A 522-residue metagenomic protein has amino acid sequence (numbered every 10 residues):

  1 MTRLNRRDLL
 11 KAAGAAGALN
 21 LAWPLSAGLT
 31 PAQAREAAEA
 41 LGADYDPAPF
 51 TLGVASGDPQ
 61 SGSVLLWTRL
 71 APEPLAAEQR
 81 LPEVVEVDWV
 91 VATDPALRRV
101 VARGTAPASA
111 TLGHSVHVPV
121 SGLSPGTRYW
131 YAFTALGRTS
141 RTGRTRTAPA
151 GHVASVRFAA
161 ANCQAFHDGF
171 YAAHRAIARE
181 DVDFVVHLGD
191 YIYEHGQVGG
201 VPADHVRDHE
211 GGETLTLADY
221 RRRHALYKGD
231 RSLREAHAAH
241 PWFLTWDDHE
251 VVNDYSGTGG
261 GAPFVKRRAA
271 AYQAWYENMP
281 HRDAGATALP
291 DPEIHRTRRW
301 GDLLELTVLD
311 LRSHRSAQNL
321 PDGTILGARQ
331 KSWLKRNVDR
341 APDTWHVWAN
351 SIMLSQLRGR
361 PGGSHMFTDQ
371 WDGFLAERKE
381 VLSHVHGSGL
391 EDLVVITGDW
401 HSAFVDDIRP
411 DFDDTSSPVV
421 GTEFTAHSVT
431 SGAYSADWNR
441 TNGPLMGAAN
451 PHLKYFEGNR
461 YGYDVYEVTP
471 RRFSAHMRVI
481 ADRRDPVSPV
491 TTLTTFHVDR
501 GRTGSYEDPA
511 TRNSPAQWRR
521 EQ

Functional and structural regions predicted by a protein language model:
T2-Q522: Metal-dependent phosphoester/phosphodiester hydrolase catalytic core
